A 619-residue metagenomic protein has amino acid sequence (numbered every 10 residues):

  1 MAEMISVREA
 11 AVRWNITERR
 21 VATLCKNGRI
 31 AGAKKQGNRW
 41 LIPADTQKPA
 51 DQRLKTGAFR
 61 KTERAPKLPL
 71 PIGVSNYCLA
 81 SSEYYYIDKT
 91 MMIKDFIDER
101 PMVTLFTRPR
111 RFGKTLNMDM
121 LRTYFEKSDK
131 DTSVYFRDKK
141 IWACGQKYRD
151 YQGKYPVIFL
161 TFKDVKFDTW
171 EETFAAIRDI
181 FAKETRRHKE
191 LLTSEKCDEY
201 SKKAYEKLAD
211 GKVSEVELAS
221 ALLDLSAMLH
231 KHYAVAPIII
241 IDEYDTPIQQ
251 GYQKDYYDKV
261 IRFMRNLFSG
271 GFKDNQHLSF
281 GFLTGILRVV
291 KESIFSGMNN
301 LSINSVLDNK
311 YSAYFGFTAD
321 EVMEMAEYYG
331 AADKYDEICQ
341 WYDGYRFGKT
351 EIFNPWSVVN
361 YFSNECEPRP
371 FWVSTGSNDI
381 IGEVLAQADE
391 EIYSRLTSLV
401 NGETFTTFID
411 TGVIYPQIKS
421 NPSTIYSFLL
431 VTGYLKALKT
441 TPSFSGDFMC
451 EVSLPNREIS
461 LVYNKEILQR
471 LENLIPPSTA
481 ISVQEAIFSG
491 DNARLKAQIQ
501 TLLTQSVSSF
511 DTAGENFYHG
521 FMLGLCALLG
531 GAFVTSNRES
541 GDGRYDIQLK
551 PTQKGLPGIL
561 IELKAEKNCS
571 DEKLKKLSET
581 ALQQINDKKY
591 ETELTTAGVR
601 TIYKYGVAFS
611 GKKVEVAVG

Functional and structural regions predicted by a protein language model:
M1-R20: Polyanion-binding surface elements
N15-L41: Major-groove DNA-recognition helix of helix-turn-helix-type DNA-binding domains
T23, N27, T123, F428 (+1 more regions): Alpha-helical DNA-recognition elements
N27-G28, T432, E591: Alpha-helix C-caps/helix-loop-beta hinges
A44-E63: A short, Lys/Arg-enriched interface patch at domain edges and termini
T62-G514, L529-G530: Phosphate-binding site recognition
N492-G619: Structural signature of nuclease core domains in nucleic-acid processing machines
